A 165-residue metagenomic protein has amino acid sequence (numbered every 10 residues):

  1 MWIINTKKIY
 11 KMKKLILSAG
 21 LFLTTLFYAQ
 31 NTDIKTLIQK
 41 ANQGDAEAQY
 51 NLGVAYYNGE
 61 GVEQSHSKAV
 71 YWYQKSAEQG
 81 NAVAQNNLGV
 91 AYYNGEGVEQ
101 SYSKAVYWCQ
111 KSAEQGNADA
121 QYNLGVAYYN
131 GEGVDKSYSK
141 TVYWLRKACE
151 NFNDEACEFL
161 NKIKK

Functional and structural regions predicted by a protein language model:
T24-A29: N-terminal signal peptide c-region/cleavage motif recognized by signal peptidases
K40, K75-S76, K111-S112, K147-A148: Canonical positions in the second alpha-helix
N42-D45, Y56-E60, S65, Q79-N81 (+7 more regions): Short helix-capping/linker turns of helical repeat alpha-solenoids
N51-N58, N87-N94, N123-N130, F159-K165: Hydrophobic face of amphipathic alpha-helices that form TPR/SEL1-like repeat modules and related alpha-solenoid
